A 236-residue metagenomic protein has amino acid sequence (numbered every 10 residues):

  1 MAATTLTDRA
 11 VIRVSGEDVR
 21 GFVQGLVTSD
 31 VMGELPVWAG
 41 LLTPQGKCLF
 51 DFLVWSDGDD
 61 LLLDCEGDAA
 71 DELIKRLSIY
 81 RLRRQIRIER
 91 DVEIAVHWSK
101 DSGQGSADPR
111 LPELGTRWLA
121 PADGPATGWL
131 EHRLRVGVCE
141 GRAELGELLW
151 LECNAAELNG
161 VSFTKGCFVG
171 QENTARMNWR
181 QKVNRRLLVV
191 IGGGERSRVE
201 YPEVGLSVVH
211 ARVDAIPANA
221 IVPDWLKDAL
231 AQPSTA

Functional and structural regions predicted by a protein language model:
M1-A236: Basic, glycine/lysine-rich polyanion-binding surfaces/domains
